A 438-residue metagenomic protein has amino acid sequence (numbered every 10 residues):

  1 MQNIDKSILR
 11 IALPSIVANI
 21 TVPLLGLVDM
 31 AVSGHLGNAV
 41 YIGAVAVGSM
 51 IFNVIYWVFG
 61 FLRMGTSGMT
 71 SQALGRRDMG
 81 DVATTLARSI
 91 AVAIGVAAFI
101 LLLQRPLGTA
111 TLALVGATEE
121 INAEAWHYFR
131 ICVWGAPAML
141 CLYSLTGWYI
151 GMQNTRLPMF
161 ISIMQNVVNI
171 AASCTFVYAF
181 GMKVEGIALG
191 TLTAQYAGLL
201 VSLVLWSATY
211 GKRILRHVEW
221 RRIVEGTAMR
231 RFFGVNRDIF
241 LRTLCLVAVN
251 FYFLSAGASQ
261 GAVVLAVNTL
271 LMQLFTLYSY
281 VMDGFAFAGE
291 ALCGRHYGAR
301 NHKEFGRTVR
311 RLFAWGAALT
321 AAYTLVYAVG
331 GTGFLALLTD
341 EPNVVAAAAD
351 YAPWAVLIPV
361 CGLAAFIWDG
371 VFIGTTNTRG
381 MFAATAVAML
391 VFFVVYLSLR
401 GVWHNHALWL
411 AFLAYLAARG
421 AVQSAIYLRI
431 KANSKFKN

Functional and structural regions predicted by a protein language model:
M1-A12, T70-P137, V168, V177-R237 (+2 more regions): Short alpha-helical transmembrane segments in multi-pass integral membrane proteins
I16-G68, C132-M139, R230-R295, G316-Y323 (+2 more regions): Transmembrane helix-bundle signature of multi-pass secondary active exporters and lipid flippases
V22, G26, M30, G34 (+12 more regions): Juxtamembrane/transmembrane-helix interface segments of polytopic membrane transporters
L24-L27, L36-A39, A73-R76, G151-M152 (+5 more regions): Helix-loop interface residues and adjacent transmembrane-helix termini in multi-pass membrane transporters, primarily
L27-A31, S144-W148, I170-T175, L203 (+5 more regions): Alpha-helical transmembrane segments of multipass membrane proteins
M30, A39-I42, M79, G108 (+6 more regions): Membrane-helix interface/capping residues of multi-pass secondary transporters
I42-L102, M139-L157, V267-V329, L363-T376 (+1 more regions): Small-residue-rich hydrophobic transmembrane alpha-helices
S162-N169, Q273-L274, A386-V395: Small-residue-enriched core segments of transmembrane alpha-helices in multipass membrane transport and channel
